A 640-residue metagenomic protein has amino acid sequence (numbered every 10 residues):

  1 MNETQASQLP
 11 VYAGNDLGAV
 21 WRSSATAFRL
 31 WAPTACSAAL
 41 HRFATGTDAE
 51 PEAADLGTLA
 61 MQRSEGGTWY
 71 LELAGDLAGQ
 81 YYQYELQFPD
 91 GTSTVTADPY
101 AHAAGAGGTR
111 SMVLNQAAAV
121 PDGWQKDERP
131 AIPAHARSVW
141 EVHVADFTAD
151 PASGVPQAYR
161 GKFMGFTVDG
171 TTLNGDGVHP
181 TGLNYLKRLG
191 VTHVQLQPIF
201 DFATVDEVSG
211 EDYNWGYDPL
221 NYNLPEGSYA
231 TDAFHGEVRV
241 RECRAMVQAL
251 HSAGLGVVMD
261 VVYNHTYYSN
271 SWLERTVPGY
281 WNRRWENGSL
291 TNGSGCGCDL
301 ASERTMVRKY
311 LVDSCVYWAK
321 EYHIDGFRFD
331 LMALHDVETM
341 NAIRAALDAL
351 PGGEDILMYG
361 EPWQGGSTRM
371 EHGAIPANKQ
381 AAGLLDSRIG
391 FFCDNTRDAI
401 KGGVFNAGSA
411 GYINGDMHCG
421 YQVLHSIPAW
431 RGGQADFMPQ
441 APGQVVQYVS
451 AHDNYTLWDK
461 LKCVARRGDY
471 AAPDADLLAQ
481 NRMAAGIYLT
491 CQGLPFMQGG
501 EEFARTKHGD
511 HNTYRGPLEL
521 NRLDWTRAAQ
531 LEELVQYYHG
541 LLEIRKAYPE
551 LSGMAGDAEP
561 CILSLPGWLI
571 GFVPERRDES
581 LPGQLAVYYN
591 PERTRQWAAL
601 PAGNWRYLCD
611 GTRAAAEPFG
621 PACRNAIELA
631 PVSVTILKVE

Functional and structural regions predicted by a protein language model:
M1-S23, P51, D55, R63-V168: The feature marks proteins involved in alpha-glucan
P10-N15, G493-D510, L520-L585: Glycan-recognition and catalytic regions of carbohydrate-active enzymes
V20-C36, C561-P601: Carbohydrate-binding surface patches
L30, Y84, V142, L196 (+7 more regions): Conserved, mostly hydrophobic/aromatic
A32, A78-Y82, F619-E640: C-terminal beta-strand-rich structural cap/linker in extracellular carbohydrate-active enzymes
F43, P473, L477, L523 (+4 more regions): C-terminal accessory region downstream of the catalytic core in glycan-modifying enzymes
L114, R344-A345, A349-L350, E354-A504 (+4 more regions): Conserved alpha/beta catalytic core and glycan-binding cleft of carbohydrate-active enzymes
A145-Y322, R328-P351, I356-L357, R369: Substrate-binding/active-site clefts of carbohydrate-active enzymes
